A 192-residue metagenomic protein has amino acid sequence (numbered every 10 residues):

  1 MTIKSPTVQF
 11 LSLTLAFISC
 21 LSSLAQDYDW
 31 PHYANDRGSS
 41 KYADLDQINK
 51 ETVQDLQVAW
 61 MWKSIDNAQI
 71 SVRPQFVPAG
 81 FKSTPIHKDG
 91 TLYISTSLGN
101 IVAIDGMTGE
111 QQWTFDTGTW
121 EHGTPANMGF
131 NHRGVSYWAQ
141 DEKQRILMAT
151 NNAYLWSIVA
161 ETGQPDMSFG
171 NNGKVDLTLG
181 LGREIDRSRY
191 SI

Functional and structural regions predicted by a protein language model:
M1-L11: Bacterial N-terminal signal peptides that target proteins for export
T2, L24-A25: A general structural signal for short secondary-structure junctions and capping/turn motifs
L11-S22: Bacterial N-terminal signal peptides
Q26-F76, E110-T124, Q164-I185: Aromatic (tryptophan-biased) beta-strands that constitute blades/sheets of beta-rich domains
W30-A34, F76-N100, N127-L155, R187-I192: Repeat-blade elements of multi-bladed beta-propeller folds
G106-G109, G118, Y137-W138: Structural core of flavin- and non-heme-iron oxidoreductases, emphasizing the beta-strand/alpha-helix scaffold
